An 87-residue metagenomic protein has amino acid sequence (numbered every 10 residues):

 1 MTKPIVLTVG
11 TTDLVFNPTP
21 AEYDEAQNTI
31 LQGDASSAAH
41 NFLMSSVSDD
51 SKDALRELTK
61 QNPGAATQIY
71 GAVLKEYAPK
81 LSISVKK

Functional and structural regions predicted by a protein language model:
T2, N17-K87: Short, surface-exposed, charged amphipathic helix/loop patches that serve as local interaction elements
K3-T11: Short acidic-hydrophobic surface loop/beta-edge motif
T12-F16: Short, isolated positions in well-ordered beta-strands
